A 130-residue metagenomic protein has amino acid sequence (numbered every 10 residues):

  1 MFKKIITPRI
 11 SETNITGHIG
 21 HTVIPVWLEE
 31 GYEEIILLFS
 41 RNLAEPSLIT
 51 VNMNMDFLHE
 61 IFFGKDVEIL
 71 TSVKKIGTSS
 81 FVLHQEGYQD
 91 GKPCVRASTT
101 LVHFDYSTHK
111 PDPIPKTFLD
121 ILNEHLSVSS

Functional and structural regions predicted by a protein language model:
M1-K4, F62-F63, K74-S130: HotDog/MaoC-like acyl-thioester-processing domains
M1-N52, Y106-S130: Hot-dog-fold acyl-thioester-processing enzymes
I6-P8, M55, T71, Q85: Preference for bulky hydrophobic residues occupying beta-strand positions in well-ordered beta-sheet regions
I35-S80, V95-R96, V102: Hydrophobic beta-strand-centered segment that forms part of the acyl-chain substrate-binding groove
